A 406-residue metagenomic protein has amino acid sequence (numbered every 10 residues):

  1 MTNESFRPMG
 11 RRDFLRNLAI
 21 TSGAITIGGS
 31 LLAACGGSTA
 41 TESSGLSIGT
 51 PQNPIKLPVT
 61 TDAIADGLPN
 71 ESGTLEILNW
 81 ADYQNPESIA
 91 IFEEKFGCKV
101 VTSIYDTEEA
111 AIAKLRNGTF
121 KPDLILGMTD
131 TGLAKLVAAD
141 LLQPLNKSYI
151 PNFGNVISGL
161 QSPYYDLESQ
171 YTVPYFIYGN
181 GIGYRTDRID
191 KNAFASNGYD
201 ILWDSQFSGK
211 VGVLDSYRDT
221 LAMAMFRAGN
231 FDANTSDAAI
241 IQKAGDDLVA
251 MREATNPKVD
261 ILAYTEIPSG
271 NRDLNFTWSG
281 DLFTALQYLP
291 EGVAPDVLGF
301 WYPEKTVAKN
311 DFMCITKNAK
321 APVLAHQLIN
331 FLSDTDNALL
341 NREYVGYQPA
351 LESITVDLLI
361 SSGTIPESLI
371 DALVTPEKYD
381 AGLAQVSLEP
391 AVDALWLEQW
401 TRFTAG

Functional and structural regions predicted by a protein language model:
M1-D13, S22-A33: N-terminal secretory signal peptides
G36-S44: Bacterial lipoprotein signal-peptidase II cleavage site
N53-K135: Early extracytoplasmic/lumenal segment of secretory-pathway proteins
R116, F120-M128, Q143-I182, K210: A structural signal for short loop-to-beta-strand junctions that line the ligand-binding cleft of periplasmic/secreted
L133, G212-S216, T220, A224 (+2 more regions): Ligand-binding pocket segment of bilobal, Venus flytrap-like solute-binding proteins
G183-R188, F226-G229, K309-P322, F331 (+1 more regions): A bilobed periplasmic-binding-protein/Venus flytrap-type ligand-binding module shared by bacterial periplasmic
T265, P376-G406: Conserved C-terminal helix/tail region of periplasmic/extracytoplasmic solute-binding proteins
T316-D380: Mature extracytoplasmic/periplasmic domains
